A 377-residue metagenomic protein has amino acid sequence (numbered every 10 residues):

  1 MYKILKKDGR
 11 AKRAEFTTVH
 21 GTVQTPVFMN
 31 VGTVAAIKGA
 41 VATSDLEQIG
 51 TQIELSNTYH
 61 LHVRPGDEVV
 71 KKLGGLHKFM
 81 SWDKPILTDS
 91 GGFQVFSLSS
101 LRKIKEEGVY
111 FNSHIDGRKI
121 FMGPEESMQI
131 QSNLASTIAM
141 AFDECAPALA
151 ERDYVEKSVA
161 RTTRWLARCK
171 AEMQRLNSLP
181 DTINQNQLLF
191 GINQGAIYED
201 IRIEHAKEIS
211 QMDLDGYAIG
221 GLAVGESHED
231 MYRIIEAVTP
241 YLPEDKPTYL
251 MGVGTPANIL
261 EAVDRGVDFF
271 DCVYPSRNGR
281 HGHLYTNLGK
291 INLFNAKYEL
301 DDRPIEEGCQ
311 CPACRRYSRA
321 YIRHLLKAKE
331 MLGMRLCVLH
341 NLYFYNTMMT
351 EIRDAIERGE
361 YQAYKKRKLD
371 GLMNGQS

Functional and structural regions predicted by a protein language model:
M1-T17, V23-G32, G39-A40, D143-L149 (+1 more regions): C-terminal extensions of enzymes
M1-T182, A296-E299: Non-catalytic, usually N-terminal nucleic-acid engagement modules in DNA/RNA processing proteins
G21, E54, D89, Q131 (+5 more regions): Conserved, mostly hydrophobic/aromatic
E126, I130, K157-R168, E204 (+4 more regions): A non-catalytic, amphipathic alpha-helix used as a structural packing/dimerization or gating element in enzyme scaffolds
A135, L166, K170-M173, N177 (+4 more regions): Structural signal for hydrophobic packing residues in well-ordered secondary-structure cores of soluble enzyme domains
P147-E151, E156, G216-L222, M331-M334: Glycine- and acidic
T163, E172, L176, L188-I305: Glycine-rich phosphate/ribose-binding loops and adjacent secondary-structure elements that form binding surfaces
